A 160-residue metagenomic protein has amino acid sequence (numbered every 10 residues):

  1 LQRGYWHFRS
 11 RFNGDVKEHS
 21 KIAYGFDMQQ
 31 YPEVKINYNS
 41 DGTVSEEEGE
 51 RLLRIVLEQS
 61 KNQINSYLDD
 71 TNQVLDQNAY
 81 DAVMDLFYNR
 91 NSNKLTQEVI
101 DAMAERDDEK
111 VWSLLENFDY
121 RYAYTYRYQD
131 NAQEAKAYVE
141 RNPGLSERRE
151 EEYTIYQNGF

Functional and structural regions predicted by a protein language model:
L1-G4, F8-N13, N131-A137: Low-complexity, polar-biased intrinsically disordered regions enriched in Pro/Ser/Thr/Gly
R3-R11, N65-Y80, E98-V99, V111-L114: Surface-exposed patches in mature extracellular/periplasmic domains of secreted proteins
S10-Y38: Substrate-binding/active-site groove segments that recognize and process beta-1,4-linked N-acetyl-hexosamine
I22, V83-M84, E152: Residue-level detector of buried hydrophobic side-chain packing in well-ordered secondary-structure elements
V34-T71, Q77-K94: Alpha-helical segment that forms one wall of the substrate-binding/catalytic cleft in peptidoglycan-active domains
R54, S92-F160: Long, amphipathic alpha-helical surface segments
